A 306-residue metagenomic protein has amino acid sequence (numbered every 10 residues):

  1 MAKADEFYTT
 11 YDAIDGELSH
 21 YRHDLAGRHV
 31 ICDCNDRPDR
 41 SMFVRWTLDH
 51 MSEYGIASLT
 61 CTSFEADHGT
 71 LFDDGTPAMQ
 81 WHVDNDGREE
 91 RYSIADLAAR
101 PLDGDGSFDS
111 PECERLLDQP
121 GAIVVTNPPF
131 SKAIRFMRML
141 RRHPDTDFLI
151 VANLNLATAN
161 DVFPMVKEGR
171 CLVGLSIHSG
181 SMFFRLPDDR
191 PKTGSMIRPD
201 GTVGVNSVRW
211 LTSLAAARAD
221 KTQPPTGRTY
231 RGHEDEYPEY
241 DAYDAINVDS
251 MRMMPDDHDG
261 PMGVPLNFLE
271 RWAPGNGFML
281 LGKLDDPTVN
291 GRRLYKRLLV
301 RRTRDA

Functional and structural regions predicted by a protein language model:
M1-V125, P129-A306: Class I S-adenosyl-L-methionine-dependent methyltransferase catalytic core
